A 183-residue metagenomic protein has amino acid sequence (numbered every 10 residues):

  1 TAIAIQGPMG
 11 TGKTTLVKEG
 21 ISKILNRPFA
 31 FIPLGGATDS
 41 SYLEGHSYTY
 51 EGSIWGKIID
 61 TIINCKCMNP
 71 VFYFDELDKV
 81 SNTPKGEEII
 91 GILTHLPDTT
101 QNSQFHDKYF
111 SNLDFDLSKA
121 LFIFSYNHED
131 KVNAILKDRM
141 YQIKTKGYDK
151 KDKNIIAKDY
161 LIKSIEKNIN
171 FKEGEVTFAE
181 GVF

Functional and structural regions predicted by a protein language model:
T1-Q6, I58, I162-E166: Pre-Walker A (pre-P-loop) alpha-helix and adjacent loop at the N terminus of AAA/AAA+ ATPase modules, a conserved
A2-P33, I63, T94: Walker A/P-loop
G7, G45, E76: The Walker A (P-loop) glycine that initiates the GxxxxGKT/S ATP-binding motif of P-loop NTPases
K23-I54, T61, S81, D152: AAA+/P-loop NTPase substrate/partner-engagement loops
C65-N69, F105-S125, E180-G181: AAA+/SF3 P-loop NTPase mechanochemical coupling elements
K66, H128-D138, Q142-F183: Conserved C-terminal "switch" segment of AAA+ ATPases
E76-F115: Conserved catalytic/switch belt of AAA+ P-loop NTPases
